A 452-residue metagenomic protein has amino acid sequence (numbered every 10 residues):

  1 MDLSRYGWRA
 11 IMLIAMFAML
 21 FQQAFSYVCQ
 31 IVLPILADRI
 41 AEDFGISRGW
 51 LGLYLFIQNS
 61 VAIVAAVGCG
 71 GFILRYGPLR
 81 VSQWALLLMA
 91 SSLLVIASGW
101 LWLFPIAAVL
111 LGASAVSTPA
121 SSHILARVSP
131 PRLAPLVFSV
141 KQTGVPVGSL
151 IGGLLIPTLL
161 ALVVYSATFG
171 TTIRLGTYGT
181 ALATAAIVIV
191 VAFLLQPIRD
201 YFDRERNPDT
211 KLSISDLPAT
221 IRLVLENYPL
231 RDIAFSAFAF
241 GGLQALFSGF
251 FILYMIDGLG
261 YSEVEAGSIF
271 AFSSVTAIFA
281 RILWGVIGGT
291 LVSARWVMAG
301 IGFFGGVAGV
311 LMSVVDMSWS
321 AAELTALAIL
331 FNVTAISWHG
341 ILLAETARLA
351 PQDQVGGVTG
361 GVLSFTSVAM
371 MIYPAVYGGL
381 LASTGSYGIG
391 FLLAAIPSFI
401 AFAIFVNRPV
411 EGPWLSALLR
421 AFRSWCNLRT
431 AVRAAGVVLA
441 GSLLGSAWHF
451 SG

Functional and structural regions predicted by a protein language model:
M1-R9, R199-I233, A421-W425: Juxtamembrane intracellular "pre-TM" segments in multi-pass secondary transporters
L33-P34, P229-S274: Extracytoplasmic gate region of multi-pass secondary transporters
A65-G77, R281-S293: Helix-to-loop junctions at the C-terminal end of transmembrane segments in multipass secondary transporters
R75-A85, G289-F303: Cytoplasmic membrane-interface "Motif A"-like loop-to-helix N-cap segments of 12-TM Major Facilitator Superfamily
A107-V145: Cytoplasmic helix-loop-helix junction between adjacent transmembrane helices in 12-TM secondary transporters
S117-S129, S337-A350: Intracellular juxtamembrane helix-capping segments at the cytosolic ends of symmetry-related transmembrane helices
V140-R199: Helix-loop-helix hairpin linking two adjacent transmembrane segments in secondary transporters
A294-L342: C-terminal transmembrane helical hairpin of 12-TM major facilitator-type secondary transporters
